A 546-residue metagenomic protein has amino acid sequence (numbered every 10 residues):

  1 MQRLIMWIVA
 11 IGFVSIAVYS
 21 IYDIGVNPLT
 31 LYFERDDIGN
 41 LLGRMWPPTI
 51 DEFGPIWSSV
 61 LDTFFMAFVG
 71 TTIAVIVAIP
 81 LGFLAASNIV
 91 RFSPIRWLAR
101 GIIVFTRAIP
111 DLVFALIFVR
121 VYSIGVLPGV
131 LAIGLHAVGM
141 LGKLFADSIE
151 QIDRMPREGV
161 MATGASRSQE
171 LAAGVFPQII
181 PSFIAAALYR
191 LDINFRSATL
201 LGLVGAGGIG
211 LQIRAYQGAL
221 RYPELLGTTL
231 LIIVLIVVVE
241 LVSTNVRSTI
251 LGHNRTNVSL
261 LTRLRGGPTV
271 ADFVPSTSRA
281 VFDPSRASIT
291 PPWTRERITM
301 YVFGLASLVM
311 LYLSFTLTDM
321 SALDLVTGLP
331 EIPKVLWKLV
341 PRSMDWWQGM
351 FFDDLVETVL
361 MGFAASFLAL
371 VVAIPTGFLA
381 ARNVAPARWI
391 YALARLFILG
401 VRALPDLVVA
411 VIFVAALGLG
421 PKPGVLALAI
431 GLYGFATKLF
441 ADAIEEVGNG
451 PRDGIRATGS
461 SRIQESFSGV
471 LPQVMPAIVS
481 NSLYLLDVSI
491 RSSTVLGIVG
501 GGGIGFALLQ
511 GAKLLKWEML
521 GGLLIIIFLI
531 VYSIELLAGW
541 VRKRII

Functional and structural regions predicted by a protein language model:
M1-T72, L84, S243-F367, I374 (+4 more regions): N-terminal, non-cleaved signal-anchor transmembrane helix
L31, G43, P47, N88-I95 (+6 more regions): Transmembrane alpha-helices and adjacent helix-loop boundaries
W57-F65, I102-T106, D192, F352-L360 (+3 more regions): Alpha-helical membrane-interface segments at transmembrane helix boundaries
T71-I79, F83, S87, L112 (+18 more regions): Hydrophobic positions within alpha-helical transmembrane segments of bacterial inner-membrane proteins
L81-A115, L144, T376-A410: Cytoplasmic-entry segments and transmembrane alpha-helices of multi-pass inner-membrane transporters
I103-A137, I398-G431: Generic hydrophobic transmembrane alpha-helix motif, especially the helices
R120, N194-L226, L230-L231, L251-G252 (+2 more regions): Glycine-rich helix-loop "coupling/hinge" segments at transmembrane-helix boundaries in multipass transporters
I124-R190, S197, L241, L419-V488 (+1 more regions): Membrane-cytosol interface at the C-terminal ends of specific transmembrane alpha-helices in multi-pass membrane
